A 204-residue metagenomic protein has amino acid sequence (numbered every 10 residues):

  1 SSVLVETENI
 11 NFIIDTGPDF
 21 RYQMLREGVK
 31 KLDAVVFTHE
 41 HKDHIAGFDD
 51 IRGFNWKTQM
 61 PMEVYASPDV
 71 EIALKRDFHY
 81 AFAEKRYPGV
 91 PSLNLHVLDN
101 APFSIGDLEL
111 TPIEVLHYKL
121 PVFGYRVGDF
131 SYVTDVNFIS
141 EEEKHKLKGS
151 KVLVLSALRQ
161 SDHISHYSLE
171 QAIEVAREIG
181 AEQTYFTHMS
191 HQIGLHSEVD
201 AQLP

Functional and structural regions predicted by a protein language model:
S1-V133, E142, E198-P204: Binuclear metal-dependent hydrolase catalytic cores
F138-P204: Cap/insert and terminal regions of metallo-dependent hydrolase folds
